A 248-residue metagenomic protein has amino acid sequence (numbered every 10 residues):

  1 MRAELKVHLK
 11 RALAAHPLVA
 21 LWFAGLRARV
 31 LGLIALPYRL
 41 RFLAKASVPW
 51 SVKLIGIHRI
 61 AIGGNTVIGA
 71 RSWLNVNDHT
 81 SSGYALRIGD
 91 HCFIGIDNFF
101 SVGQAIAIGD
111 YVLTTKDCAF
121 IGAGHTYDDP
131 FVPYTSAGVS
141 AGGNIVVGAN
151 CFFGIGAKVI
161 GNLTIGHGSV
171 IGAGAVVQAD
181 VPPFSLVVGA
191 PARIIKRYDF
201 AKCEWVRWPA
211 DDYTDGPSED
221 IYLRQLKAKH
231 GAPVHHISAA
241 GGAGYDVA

Functional and structural regions predicted by a protein language model:
M1-P49, A210-R224, A228-A248: Membrane-proximal basic amphipathic "stem/tether" segments
R2-K6, P17-V30, N65-H79, I106-Y111 (+2 more regions): Short low-complexity stretches enriched in small and charged residues
S51, L186, I194: Conserved beta-strand positions that form and line the central face of beta-propeller blades
K53-I62, V67-L163, Y198-D199: Flexible, glycine/small-residue-enriched loop-and-beta-strand segment within the central core of proteins
D110, S169, V187-V188, C203-W205: Glycine-rich, phosphate-binding/catalytic loops in enzymes
C118, H125, A175-V176, P182 (+1 more regions): Flexible glycine-rich beta->alpha loop in the catalytic core of nucleotide-sugar glycosyltransferases
P133-I160, A190-A248: C-terminal segments of enzyme domains that contribute to small-molecule binding surfaces
N162-V188, V247: C-terminal/domain-terminus segments
